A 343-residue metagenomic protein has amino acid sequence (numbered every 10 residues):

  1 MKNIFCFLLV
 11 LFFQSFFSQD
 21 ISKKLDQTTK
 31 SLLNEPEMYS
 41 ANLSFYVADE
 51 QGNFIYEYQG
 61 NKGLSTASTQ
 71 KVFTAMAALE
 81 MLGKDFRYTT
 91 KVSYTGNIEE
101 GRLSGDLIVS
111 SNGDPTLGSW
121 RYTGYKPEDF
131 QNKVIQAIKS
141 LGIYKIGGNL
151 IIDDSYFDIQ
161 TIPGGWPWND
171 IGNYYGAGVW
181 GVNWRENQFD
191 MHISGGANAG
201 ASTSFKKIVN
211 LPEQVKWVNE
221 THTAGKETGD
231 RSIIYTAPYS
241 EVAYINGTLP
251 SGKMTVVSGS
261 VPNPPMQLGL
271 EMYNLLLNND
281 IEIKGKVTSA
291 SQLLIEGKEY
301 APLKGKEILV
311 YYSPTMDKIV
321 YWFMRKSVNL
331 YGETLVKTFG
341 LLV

Functional and structural regions predicted by a protein language model:
M1-K23: Bacterial Sec-dependent N-terminal signal peptides
N3, L64-V72, P262-M266: Short, conserved micro-motifs enriched in small and acidic residues
Q19-Q51, Y56-K62, T89, Q136-G142: Beta-lactamase-like hydrolase cores
I21, L25, T66, Q70 (+2 more regions): Hydrophobic (often cysteine-bearing) scaffold residues that line and stabilize catalytic clefts of nucleotide/cofactor
Q27, L32, M81-V343: Conserved serine DD-peptidase/penicillin-binding transpeptidase domain and beta-lactam-recognizing active-site
Y46-E50, G60-N61, A67-T69, T95 (+2 more regions): Acidic/polar N-terminal loop/beta-strand segments that form early-domain functional surfaces
E57-A77, M81: Short active-site loop at a secondary-structure junction that contains or immediately precedes the catalytic residue(s)
